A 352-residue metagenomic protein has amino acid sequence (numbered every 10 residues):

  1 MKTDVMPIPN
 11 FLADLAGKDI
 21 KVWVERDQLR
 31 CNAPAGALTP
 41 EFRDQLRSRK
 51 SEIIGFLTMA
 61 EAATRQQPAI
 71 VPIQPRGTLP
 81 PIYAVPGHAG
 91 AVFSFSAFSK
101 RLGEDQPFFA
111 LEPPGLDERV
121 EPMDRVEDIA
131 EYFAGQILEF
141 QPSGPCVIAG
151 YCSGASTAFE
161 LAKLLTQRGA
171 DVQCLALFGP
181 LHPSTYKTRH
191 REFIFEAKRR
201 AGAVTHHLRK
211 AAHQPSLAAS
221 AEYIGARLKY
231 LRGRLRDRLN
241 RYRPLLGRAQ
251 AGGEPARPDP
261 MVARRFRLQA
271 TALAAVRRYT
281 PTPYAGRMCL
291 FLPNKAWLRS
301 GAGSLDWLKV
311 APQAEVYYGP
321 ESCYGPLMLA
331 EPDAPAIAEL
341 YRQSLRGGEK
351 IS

Functional and structural regions predicted by a protein language model:
M1-A63, S153-S156: Non-catalytic accessory regions
E61-S352: A hydrolase-biased, glycine/serine/histidine/acidic-enriched motif that marks catalytic-domain neighborhoods in diverse
